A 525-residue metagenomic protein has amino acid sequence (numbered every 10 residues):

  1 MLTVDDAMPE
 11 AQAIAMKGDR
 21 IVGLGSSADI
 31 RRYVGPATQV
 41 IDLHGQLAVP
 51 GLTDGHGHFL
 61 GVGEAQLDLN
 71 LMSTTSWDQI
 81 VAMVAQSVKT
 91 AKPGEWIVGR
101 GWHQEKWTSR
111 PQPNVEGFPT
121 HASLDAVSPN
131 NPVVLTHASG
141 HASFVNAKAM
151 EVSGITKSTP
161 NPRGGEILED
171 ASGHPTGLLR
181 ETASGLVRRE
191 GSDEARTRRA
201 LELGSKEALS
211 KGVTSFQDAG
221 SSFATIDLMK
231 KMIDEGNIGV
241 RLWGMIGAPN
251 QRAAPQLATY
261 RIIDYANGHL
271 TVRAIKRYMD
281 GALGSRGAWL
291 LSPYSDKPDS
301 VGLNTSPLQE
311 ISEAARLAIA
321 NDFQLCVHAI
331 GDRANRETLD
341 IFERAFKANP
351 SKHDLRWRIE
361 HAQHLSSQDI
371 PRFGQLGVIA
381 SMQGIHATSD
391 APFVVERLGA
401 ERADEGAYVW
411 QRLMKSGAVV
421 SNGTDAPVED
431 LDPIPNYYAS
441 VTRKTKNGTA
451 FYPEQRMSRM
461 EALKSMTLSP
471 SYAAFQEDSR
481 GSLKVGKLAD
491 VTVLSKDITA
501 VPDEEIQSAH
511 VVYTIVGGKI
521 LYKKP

Functional and structural regions predicted by a protein language model:
L2-T3: Short solvent-exposed capping/turn motifs at the termini of beta-strands
D6-A258, R273, R277-A334, K347 (+6 more regions): Divalent metal-binding segments
A15, L168, V493, I515-G517 (+1 more regions): Short, well-ordered beta-strand micro-motif
G23-L24, G99, V491-L494, K523: A generic structural signal for residues embedded in beta-strands
R199, A315-C326, I330-W357, H361-A362 (+5 more regions): His/Asp/Glu-enriched, well-ordered alpha-helical/loop segment that forms or immediately abuts the divalent-metal
E207, K523-P525: Short, gly/Ser/Thr-rich active-site loops of penicillin-recognizing serine hydrolases
M232-G236, Y260-L270, F373-Q375: Acidic (Asp/Glu)-rich catalytic clusters
H269-G287, G377-T388: Non-cysteine beta-strand/loop elements that form the S-adenosyl-L-methionine
